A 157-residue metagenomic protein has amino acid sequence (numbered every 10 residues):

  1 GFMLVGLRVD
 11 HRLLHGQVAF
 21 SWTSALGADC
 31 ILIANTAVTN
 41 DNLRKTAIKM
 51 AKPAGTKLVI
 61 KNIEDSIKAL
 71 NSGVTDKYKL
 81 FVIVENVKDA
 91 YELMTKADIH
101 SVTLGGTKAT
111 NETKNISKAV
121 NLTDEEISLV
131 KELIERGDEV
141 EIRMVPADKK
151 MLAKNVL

Functional and structural regions predicted by a protein language model:
F2-K52: Long, hydrophobic N-terminal alpha-helical segment
F2-L4, L26-D29, A54-T56, D76-K79 (+2 more regions): Short coil/turn connectors at secondary-structure junctions
L7-V9, I33, V59-N62, V82-V84 (+2 more regions): General beta-strand structural signal in soluble alpha/beta enzymes
A19-F20, A90, V130: Generic hydrophobic/aromatic pocket-lining and core-packing "Φ" positions
N35-V38, N62-D65, V87, G106-A109 (+1 more regions): Short, ordered loop/turn segments at secondary-structure junctions
K49, P53, L58-K61, Y78 (+4 more regions): NTP/phosphate- and nucleic-acid-binding module
K61-G105: Ordered, amphipathic secondary-structure segments that act as subunit-interaction surfaces in large macromolecular
A97-L157: Glycine-rich, aromatic-bearing surface loops/beta-hairpins
